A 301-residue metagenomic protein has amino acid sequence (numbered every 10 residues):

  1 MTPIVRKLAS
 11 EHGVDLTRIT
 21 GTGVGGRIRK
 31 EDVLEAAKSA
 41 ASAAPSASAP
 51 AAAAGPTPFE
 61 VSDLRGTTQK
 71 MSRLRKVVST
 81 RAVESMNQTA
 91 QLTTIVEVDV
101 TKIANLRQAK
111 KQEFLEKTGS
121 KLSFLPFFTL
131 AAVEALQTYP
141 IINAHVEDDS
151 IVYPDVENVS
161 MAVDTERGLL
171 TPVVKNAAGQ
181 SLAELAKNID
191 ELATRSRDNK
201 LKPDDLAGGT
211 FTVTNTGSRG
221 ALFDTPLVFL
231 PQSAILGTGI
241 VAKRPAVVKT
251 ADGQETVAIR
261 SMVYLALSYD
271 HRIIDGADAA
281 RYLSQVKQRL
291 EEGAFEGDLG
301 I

Functional and structural regions predicted by a protein language model:
L8, H12-R18, T22-D32, S39-I301: C-terminal catalytic/motor cores of large multi-domain enzyme assemblies
